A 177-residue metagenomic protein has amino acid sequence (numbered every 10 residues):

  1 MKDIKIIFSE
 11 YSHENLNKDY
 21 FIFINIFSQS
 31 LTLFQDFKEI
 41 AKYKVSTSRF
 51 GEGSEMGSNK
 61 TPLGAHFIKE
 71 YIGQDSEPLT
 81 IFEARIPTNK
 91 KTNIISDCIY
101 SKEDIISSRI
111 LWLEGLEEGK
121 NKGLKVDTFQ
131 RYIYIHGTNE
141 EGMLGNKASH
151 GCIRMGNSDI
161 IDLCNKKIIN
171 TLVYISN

Functional and structural regions predicted by a protein language model:
M1-N177: N-terminal pre-domains immediately preceding structured catalytic cores
